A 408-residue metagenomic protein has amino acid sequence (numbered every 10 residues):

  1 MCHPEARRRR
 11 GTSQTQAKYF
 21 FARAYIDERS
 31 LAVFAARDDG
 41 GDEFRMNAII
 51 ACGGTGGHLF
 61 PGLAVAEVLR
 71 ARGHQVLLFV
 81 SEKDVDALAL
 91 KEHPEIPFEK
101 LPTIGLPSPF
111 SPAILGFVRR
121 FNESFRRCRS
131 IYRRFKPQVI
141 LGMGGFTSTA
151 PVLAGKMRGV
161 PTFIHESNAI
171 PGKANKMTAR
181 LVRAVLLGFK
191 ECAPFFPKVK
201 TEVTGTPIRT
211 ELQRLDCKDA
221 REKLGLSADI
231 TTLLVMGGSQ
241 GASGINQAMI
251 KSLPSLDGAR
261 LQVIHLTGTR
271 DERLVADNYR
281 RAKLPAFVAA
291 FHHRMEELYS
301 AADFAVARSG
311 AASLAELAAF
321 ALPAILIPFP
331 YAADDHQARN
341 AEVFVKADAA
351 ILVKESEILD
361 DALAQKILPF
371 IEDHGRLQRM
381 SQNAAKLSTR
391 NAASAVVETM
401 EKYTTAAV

Functional and structural regions predicted by a protein language model:
A6-Q14, K18-Y19, A24-G41: A cross-taxon signal for low-complexity, glycine/charged-rich
N47-G53, R70-R120, D271, S356: Conserved nucleotide-sugar phosphate-binding/catalytic loop shared by glycosyltransferases and other
Q75, I96-P97, K156-K218: Active-site-proximal region of nucleotide-activated glycan assembly enzymes, centered on histidine/acidic-rich loops
D84-P94, C217-A305, A338-E342, K346 (+1 more regions): Donor-nucleotide binding loops and adjacent catalytic segments primarily of GT-B fold Leloir glycosyltransferases
S108-V139: An amphipathic, basic-hydrophobic alpha-helix
P137-V139, H292, S300-A315, L322-P323: Acidic donor-binding loop of glycosyltransferase active sites
R376-R390: A short, well-ordered alpha-helix in the C-terminal region of glycosyltransferases
T389-V408: C-terminal alpha-helical cap of glycosyltransferases
